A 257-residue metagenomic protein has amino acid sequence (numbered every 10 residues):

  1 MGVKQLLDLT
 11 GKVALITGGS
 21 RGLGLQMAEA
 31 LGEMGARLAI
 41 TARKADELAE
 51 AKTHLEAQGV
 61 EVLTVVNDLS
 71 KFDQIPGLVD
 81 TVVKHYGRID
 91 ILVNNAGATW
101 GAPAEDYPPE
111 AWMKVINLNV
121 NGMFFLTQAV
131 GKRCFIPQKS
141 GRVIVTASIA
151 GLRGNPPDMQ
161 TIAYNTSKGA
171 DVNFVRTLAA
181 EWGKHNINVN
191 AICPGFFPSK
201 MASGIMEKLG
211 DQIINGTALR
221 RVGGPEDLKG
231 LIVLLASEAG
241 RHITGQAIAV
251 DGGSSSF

Functional and structural regions predicted by a protein language model:
G2-L6, R153, V233, T244-F257: Short C-terminal tail/terminal secondary-structure segment of NAD(P)H-dependent dehydrogenase/reductase domains
S20-R21: Conserved glycine-rich cofactor-binding loop
A45, V66-L78, P109, E226-D227: The beta1-alpha1 cofactor-binding region of Rossmann-like NAD(H)/NADP(H)-dependent oxidoreductases
P103-A104, P108-I116, A202, I213: Substrate-binding pocket helix/loop in short-chain dehydrogenase/reductase
T127, S167, V175: Active-site helix of classical SDR
S148: Residue(s) in the substrate-gating loop at a strand-loop-helix junction that position the organic substrate next
G183, N188, I243-G245: Short, small/polar-rich loop/turn modules that mediate ligand/substrate recognition or access, typified
